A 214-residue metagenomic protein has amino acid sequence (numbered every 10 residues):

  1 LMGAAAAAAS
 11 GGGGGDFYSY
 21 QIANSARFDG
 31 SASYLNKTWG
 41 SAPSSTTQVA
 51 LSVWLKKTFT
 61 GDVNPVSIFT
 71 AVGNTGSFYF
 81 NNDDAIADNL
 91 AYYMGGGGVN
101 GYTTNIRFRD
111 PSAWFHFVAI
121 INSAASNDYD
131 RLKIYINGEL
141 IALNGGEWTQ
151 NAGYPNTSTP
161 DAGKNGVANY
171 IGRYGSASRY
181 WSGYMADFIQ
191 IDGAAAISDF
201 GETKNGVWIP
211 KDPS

Functional and structural regions predicted by a protein language model:
G3-N24, S31, S126-D128, A142-G153 (+1 more regions): Extended recognition patches within non-cytosolic domains
Y20-Q21, Q48-F59, I121, K133-N137 (+2 more regions): Extracellular, beta-strand-rich glycan-interacting domains
N24-L35, Y92-N100, E147: Extracellular beta-rich ligand/substrate-recognition surface
D29-V49, N100-R109, Y174-A177, D212-S214: Short surface loop/edge beta-strand patches of beta-sandwich-type extracellular domains that form ligand-contact sites
S31-A91, A125-D128, A194-D199: Extracellular glycan-recognition modules
I68-S77, R131-L143, V207-P213: Short edge-strand/loop segments of extracellular domains
Y92-H116: Short, aromatic/His-centered strand-loop micro-motif at the edge of beta-sheets
M94-G95, N100, T159-M185: Extracellular glycan-interaction patches encoded by glycine-rich segments
